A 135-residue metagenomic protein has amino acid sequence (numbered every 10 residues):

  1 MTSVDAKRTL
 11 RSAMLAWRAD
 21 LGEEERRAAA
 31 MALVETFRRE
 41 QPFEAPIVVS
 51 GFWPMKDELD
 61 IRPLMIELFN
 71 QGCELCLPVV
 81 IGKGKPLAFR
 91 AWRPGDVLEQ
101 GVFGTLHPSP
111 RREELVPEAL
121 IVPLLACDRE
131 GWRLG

Functional and structural regions predicted by a protein language model:
T2-V116: N-terminal active-site beta-alpha-beta segment that forms phosphate/nucleotide-binding and substrate-recognition loops
L21, C127-D128: A short, flexible beta-alpha/helix-coil linker loop
P108, P123-L125: Fold-independent oxyanion-binding glycine-rich loops and adjacent beta-strand/coil segments at enzyme active sites
E118-I121: Short SAM/SAH-binding signature in class I
D128-G135: Glycine/threonine-rich flexible loop motifs
